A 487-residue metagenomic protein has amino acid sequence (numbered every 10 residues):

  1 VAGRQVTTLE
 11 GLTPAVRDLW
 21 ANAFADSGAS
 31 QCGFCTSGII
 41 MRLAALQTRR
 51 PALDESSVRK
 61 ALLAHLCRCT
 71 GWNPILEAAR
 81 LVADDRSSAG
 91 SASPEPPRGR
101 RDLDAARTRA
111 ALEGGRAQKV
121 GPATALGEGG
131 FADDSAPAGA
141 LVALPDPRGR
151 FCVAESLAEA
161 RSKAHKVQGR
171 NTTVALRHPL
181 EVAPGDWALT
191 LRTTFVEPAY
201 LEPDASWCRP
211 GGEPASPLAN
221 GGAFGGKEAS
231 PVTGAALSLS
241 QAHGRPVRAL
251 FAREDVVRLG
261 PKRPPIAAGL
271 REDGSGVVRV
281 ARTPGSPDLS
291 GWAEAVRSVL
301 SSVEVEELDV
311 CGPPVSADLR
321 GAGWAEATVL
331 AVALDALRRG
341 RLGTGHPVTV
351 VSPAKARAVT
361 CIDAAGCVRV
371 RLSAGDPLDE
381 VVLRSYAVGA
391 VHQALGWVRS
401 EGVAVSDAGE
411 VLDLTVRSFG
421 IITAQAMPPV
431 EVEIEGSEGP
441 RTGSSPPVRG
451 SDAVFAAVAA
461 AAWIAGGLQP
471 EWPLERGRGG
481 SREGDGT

Functional and structural regions predicted by a protein language model:
V1-D104: Signature of N-terminal electron-transfer/Fe-S-associated modules in redox systems
S30-G33, H65-A78, V82-T487: Cofactor-binding beta-sheet edge motifs in enzyme active sites
